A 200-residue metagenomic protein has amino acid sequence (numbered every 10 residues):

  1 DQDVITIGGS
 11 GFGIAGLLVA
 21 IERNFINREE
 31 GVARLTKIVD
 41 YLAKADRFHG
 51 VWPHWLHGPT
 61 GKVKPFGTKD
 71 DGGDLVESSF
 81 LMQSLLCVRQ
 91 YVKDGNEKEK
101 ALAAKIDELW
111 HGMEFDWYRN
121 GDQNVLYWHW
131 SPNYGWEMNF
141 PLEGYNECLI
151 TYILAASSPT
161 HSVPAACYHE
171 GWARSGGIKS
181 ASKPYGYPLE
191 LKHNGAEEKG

Functional and structural regions predicted by a protein language model:
D1-G200: Ser/Thr/Asn(+Pro)-rich, low-complexity disordered segments
